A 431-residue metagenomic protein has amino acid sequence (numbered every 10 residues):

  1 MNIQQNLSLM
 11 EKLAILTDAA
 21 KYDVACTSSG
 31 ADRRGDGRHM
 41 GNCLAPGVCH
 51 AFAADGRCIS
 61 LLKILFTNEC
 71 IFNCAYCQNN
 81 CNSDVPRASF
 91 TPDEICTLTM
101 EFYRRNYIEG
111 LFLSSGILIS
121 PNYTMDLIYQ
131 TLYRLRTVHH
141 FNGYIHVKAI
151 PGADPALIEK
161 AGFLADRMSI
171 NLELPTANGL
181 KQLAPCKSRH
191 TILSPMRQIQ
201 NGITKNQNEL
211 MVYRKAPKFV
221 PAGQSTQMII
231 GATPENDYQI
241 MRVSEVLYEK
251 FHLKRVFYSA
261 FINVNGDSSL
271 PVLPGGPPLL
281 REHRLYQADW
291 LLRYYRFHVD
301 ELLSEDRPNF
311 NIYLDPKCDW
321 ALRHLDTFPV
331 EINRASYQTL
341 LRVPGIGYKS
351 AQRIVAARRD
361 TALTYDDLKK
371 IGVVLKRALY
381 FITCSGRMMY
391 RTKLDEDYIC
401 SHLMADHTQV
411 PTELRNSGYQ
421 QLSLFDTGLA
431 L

Functional and structural regions predicted by a protein language model:
M1-E69, V374, I382, Y390-L431: Flexible, acidic/Gly-rich N-terminal and inter-domain linker regions that tether and position cofactor-handling modules
L61, C74, L113, I170 (+3 more regions): Conserved, mostly hydrophobic/aromatic
L62-I64, D93-R104, M211-V212: Short, charged beta->alpha transition segments
I64-D93: Canonical Radical SAM [4Fe-4S] cluster-binding loop centered on the CxxxCxxC motif and its immediate flanking residues
C96, I119-L302: Conserved AdoMet/S-adenosylmethionine-binding subsite of the radical SAM
M100-S114, A288: Short Fe-S-cluster ligation motifs
S269-L341, R377-D426, A430-L431: Long, highly charged, low-complexity intrinsically disordered interaction regions that mediate electrostatic DNA/RNA
